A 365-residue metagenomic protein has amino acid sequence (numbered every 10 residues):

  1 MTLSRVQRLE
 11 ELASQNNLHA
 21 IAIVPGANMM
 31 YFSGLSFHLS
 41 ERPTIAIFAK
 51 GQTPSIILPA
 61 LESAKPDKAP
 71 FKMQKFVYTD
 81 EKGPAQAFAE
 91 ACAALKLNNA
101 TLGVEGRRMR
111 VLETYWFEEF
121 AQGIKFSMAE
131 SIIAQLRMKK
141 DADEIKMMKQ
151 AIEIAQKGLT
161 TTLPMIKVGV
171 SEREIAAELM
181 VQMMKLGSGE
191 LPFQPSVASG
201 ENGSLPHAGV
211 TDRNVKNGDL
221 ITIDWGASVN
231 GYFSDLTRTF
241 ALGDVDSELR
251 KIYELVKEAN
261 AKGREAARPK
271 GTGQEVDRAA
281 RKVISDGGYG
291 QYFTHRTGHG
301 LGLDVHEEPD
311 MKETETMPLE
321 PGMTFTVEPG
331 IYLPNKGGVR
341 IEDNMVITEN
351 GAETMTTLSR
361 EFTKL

Functional and structural regions predicted by a protein language model:
M1-L365: Active-site neighborhoods and metal-handling regions in enzymes and metal-associated proteins
